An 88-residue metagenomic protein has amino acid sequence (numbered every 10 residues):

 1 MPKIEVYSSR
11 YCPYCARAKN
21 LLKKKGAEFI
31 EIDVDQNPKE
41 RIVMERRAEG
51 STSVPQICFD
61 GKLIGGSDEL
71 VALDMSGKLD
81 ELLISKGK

Functional and structural regions predicted by a protein language model:
M1-E28: Local sequence-structure signature of Cys/Sec-based thiol-disulfide redox active-site neighborhoods
Y7, D35, K62: Anionic group-transfer/hydrolysis microenvironments
A16, K39, G65: Residues that form or flank phosphate/diphosphate-binding pockets in enzymes that use nucleotide phosphates
N20-L22, E45, V71-L73: Short, glycine/charged-enriched secondary-structure capping and boundary segments
V34-S51, K78-I84: Thioredoxin-like thiol-disulfide oxidoreductase module
E49-C58, D68: Structural micro-motif
F59-K86: Non-catalytic, surface beta->alpha helical segment in thiol-disulfide oxidoreductase systems
